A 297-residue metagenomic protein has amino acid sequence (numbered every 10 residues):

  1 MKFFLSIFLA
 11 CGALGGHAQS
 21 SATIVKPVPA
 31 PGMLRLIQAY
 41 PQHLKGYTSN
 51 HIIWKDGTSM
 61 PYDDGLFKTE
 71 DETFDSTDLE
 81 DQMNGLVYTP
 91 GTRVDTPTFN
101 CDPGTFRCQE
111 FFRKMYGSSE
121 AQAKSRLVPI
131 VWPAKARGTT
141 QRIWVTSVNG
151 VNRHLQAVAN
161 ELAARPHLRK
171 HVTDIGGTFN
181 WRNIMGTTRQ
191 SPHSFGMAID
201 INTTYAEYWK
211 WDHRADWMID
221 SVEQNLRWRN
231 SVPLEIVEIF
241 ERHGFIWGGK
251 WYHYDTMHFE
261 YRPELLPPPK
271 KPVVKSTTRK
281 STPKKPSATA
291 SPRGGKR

Functional and structural regions predicted by a protein language model:
M1-I7: Sec-dependent signal peptide recognition, specifically the positively charged N-region followed immediately by
F8-H17: Hydrophobic h-region of N-terminal signal peptides that target proteins for export in Gram-negative bacteria
Q19-S21, V273-R297: Compositionally biased, proline/threonine/alanine/serine-rich low-complexity intrinsically disordered stretches
V25-L34, Q38-W251: Cell-envelope/glycan interface and biosynthesis
R242-K280, K284-K285: A cross-kingdom marker for long, charged
